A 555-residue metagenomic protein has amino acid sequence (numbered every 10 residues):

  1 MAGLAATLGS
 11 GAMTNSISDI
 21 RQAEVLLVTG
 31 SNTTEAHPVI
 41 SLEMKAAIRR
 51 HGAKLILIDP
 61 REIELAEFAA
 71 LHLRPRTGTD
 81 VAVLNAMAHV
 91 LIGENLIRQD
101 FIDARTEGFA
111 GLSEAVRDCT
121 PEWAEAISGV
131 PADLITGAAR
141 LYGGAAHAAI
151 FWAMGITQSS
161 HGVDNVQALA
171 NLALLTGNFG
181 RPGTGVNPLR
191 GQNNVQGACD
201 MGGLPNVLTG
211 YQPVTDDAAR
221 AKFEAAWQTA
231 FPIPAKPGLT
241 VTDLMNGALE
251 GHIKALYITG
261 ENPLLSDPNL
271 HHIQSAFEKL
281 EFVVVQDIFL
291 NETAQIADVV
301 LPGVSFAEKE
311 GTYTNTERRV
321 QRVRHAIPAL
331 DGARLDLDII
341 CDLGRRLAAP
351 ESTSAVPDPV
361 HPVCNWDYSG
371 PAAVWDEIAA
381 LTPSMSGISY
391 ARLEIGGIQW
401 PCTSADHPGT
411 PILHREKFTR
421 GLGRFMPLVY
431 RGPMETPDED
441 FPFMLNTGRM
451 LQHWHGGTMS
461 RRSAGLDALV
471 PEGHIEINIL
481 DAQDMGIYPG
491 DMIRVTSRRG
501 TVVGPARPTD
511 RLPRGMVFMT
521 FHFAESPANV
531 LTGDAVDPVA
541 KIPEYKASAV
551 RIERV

Functional and structural regions predicted by a protein language model:
M1-R21, V186-N187: Anionic-ligand anchoring segments at beta-strand to alpha-helix junctions in alpha/beta enzyme folds, i.e., glycine
I17, E308-A329, I340, G344 (+1 more regions): Glycine/threonine-rich phosphate-binding loop and adjacent beta-strand/alpha-helix elements that clamp
A47-K54, E278-F282: A short helix->loop->beta-strand "cap" motif at the edges of active sites that frequently abuts
R49-I56, R61-A145: Long, well-ordered, tryptophan-enriched scaffold segments
E64, F289-R324: Flexible glycine/proline-rich, aromatic-decorated loop/lid segments
Y142-N246, D406, E416-L422: A glycine-rich, hydrophobic/aromatic-adjacent loop/helix-cap motif
A198-C199, L204, W366-G465: Long, low-complexity segments enriched in small/aliphatic residues
P234, L330-I398, D440, G456 (+2 more regions): Long, contiguous, secondary-structure-rich segments that constitute the structural scaffold of globular domains
